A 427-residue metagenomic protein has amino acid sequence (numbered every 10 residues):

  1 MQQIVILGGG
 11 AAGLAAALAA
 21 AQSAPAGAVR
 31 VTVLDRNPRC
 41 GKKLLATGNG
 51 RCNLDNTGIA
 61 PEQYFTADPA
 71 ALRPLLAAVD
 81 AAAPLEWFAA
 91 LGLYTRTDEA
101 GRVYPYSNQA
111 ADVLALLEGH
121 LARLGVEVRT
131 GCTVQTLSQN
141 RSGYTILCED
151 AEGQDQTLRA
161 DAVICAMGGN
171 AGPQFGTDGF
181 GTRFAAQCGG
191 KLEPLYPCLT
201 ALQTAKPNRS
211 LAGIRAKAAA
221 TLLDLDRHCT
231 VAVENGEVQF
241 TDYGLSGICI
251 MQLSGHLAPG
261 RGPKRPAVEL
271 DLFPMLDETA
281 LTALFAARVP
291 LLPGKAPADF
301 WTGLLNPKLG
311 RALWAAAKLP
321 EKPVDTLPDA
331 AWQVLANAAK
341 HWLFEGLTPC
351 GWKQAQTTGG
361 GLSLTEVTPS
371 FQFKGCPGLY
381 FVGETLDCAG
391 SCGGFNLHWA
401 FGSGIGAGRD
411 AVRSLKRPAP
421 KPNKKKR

Functional and structural regions predicted by a protein language model:
M1-A12, T32: Beta1/beta-strand and adjacent pyrophosphate-binding region of the FAD-binding site in flavoprotein oxidoreductases
V5-L7, L34, V134, T157-P173 (+4 more regions): Short hydrophobic core segments
A21-N49: Glycine-rich FAD pyrophosphate-binding loop
P38-C40, L45-A46, L54, G58-P61 (+2 more regions): An anion/pyrophosphate-binding glycine-rich loop and adjacent beta-alpha core in soluble alpha-beta enzymes
N49-T97: Glycine-rich active-site loop/strand segments that organize a redox cofactor
T130, G310-A389: A glycine-rich dinucleotide-binding beta-alpha-beta segment and adjacent secondary-structure elements that constitute
T130-G143: A conserved short coil-to-beta-strand element within the FAD-binding core of flavoproteins
A162-N208: Glycine-rich loop(s) and the adjacent beta-strand/alpha-helix scaffold that form part
